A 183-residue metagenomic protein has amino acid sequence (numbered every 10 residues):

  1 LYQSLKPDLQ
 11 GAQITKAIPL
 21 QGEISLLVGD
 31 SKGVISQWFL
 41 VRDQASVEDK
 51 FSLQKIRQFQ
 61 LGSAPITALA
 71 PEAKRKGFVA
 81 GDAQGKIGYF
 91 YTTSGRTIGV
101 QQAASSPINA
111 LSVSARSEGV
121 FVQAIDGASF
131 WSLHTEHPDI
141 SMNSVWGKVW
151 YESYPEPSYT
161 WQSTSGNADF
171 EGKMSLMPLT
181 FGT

Functional and structural regions predicted by a protein language model:
L1-G182: N-terminal, non-cleaved signal-anchor transmembrane helix
